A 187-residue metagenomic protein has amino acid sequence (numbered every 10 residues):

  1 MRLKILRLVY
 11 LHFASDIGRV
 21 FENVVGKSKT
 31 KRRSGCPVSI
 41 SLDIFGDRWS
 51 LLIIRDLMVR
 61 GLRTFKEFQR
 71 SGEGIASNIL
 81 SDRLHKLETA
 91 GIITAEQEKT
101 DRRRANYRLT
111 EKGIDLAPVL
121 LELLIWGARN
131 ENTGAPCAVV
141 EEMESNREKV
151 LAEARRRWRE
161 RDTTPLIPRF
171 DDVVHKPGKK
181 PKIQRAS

Functional and structural regions predicted by a protein language model:
R2-E22, P118-S187: C-terminal regulatory/oligomerization modules of transcriptional regulators
D16-L42: Short, Lys/Arg-enriched N-terminal segment that forms or immediately precedes the first helix of a structured domain
K31-R32, W49-I54, T64, R157-W158 (+1 more regions): Short histidine
C36-A76: N-terminal helix-turn-helix DNA-binding core of bacterial DNA-binding proteins
G46, K99-E122: Basic, amphipathic "hinge/linker" alpha-helix immediately C-terminal to the N-terminal HTH DNA-binding motif
R55, K66, D82-H85, A90 (+1 more regions): Internal, well-ordered alpha-helical scaffold/interface segments that support domain packing or protein-protein contacts
G61, G91, G127-E131: A general structural signal marking secondary-structure boundaries and capping sites
S71-R102: Canonical helix-turn-helix DNA-binding module
